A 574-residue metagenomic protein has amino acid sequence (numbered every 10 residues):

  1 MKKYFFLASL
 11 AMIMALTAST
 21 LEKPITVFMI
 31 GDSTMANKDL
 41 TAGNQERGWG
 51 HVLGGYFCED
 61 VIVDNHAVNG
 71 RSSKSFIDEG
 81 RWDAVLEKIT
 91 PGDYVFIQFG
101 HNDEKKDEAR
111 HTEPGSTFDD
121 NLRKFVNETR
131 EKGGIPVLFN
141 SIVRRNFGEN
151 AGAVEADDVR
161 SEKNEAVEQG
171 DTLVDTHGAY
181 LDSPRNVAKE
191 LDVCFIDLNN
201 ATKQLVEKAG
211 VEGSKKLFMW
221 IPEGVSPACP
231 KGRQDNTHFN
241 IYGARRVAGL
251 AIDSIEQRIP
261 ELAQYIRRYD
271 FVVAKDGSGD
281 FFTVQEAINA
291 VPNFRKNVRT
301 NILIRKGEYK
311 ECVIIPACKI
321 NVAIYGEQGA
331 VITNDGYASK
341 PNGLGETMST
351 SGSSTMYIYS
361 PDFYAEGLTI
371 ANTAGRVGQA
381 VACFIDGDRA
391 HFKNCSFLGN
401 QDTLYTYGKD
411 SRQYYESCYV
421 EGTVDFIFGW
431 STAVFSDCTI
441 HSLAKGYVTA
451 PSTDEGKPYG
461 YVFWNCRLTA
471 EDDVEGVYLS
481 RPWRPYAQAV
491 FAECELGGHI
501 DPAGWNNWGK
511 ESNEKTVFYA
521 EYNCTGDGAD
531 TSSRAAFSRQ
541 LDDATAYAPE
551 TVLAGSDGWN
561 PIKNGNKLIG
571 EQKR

Functional and structural regions predicted by a protein language model:
M1-Y4: Positively charged n-region of N-terminal signal peptides that target proteins for export
L7-A15: Bacterial N-terminal signal peptides
A18-A67, D83-V95: Serine-esterase "nucleophile elbow" of acetyl-processing enzymes
K23-T26, C58-I62, T90-V95, R130-V137 (+3 more regions): Loop/turn elements at helix/coil->beta-strand transitions in domains of secreted/extracellular proteins
I30-T34, N65-R71, I97-N102, F139-V143 (+5 more regions): Active-site-proximal beta-strand/loop segments in catalytic clefts of secreted hydrolases
M35-L40, S73-S75, D280-F281: Short, solvent-exposed loop/turn elements at domain surfaces
R81-R245, G249-A263: Alpha-helical cap/lid subdomain in secreted, periplasmic, or secretory-pathway luminal O-acyl-processing enzymes
Y269-R574: Sequence-level preference for short, compositionally simple segments enriched in small aliphatic or small polar residues
